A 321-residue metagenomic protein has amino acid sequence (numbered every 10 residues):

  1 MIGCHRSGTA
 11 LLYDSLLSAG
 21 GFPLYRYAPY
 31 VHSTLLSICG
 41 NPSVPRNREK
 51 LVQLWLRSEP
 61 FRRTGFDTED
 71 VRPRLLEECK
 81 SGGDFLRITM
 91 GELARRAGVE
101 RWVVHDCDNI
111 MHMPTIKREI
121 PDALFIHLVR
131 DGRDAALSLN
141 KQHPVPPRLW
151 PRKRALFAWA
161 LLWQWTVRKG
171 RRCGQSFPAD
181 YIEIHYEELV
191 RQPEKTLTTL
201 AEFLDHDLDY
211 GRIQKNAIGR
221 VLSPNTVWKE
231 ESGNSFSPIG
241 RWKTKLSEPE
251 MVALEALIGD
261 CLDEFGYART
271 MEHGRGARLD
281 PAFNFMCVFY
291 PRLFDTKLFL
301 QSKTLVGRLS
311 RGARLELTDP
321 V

Functional and structural regions predicted by a protein language model:
M1: Hydrophobic anchor at the beta1->P-loop junction of P-loop NTPases
C4: P-loop (Walker A) phosphate-binding loop of NTP-binding proteins
G8-T9, L200: Conserved G/P- and acidic residue-centered "switch" motifs that form tight phosphate/ATP-binding loops in soluble
A10-F22: A conserved segment at the C-terminal end of the G1
P23-V104, N109-I110, P146-L149: PAPS-dependent sulfation machinery
V44-T64, V104, I110-I116, L149-L162 (+4 more regions): Anion-recognition interface
M90-I213, G219-S232: PAPS-dependent sulfotransferase catalytic domain
N140-H143, R148, R171-Q175, H206-V321: PAPS-dependent sulfotransferases, especially Golgi type II membrane carbohydrate sulfotransferases
